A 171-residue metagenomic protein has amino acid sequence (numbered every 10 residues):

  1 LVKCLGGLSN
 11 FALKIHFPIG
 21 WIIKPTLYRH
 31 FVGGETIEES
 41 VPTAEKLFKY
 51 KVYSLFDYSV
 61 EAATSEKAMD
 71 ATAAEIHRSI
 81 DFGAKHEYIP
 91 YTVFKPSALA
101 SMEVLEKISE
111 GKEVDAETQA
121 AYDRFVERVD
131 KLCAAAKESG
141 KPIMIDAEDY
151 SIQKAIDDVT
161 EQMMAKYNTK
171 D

Functional and structural regions predicted by a protein language model:
L1-I143, K154, D158-N168: Alpha/beta catalytic barrel-like cores
E148-Q153: Short acidic, Gly/Ser-rich segments with clustered Asp/Glu that frequently serve as metal-coordination loops in enzyme
